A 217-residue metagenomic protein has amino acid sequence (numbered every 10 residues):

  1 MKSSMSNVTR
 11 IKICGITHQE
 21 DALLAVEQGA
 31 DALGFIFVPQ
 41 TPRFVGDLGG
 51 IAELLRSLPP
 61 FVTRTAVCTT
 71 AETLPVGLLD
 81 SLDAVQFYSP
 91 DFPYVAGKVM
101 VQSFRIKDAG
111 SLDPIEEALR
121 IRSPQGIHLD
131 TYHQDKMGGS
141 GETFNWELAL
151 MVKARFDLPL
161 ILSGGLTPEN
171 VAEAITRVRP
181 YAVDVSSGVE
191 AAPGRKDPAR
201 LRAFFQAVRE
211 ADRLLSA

Functional and structural regions predicted by a protein language model:
M1-A217: Conserved N-terminal beta1-alpha1 strand-loop-helix module at the mouth
